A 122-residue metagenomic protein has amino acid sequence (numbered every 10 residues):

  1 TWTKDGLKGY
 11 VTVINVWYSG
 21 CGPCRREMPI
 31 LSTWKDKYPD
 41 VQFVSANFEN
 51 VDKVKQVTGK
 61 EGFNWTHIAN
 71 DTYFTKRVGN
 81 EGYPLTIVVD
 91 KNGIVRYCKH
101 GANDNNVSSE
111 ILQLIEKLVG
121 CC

Functional and structural regions predicted by a protein language model:
T1-T12: A short beta-strand-turn-helix
Y10-T12, W17-G20, N50, G82: Short pre-active-site segment immediately N-terminal to redox-active cysteine/selenocysteine motifs in thiol-based
V13-I14, F43, T86: Hydrophobic beta-strand anchors of alpha/beta hydrolase catalytic cores
N15-T33: Conserved redox-active cysteine motifs that mediate thiol-disulfide chemistry, especially di-cysteine Cys-X(1-2)-Cys
R26, T33-Y73, Y83: Conserved segment of the thioredoxin-like fold in thiol-based oxidoreductases
G59-F63, A69-E116: Thiol/disulfide oxidoreductase modules built on the thioredoxin-like
V119-C122: Non-globular targeting/processing and membrane-anchoring segments
